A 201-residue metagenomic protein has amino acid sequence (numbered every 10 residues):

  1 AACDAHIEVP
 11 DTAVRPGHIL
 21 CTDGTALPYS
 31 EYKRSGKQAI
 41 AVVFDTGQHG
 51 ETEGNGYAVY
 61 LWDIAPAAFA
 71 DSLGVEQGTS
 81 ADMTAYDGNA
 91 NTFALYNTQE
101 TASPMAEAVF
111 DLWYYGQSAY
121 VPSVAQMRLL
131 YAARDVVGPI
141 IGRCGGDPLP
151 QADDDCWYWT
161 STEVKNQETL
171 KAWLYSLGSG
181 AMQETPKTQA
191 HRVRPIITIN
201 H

Functional and structural regions predicted by a protein language model:
A1-A2: C-terminal motif of bacterial Sec signal peptides marking the signal peptidase cleavage site
A5, D11, S179-A181: Residue-level detector of functional hotspots within protein domains
I7-A119, C156-W157, K187-T198: Extracellular adhesion/carbohydrate-recognition regions
I64, T162-V164, N200: Residues that form or immediately flank small-molecule/cofactor binding pockets and catalytic motifs
A81, I141-G145, G180-Q183: Short, surface-exposed linear patches
L95, S103-A119, V124-S176: An exposed tryptophan-centered "aromatic clamp" motif
L170-H201: Disulfide-stabilized extracellular recognition modules
